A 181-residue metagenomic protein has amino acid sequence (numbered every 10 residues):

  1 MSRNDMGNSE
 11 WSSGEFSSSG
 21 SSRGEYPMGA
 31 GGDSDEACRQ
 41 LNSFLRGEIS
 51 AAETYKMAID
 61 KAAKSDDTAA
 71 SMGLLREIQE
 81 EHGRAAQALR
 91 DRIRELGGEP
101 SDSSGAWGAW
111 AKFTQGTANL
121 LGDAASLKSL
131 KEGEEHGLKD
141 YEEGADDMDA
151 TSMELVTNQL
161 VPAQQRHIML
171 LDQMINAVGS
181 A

Functional and structural regions predicted by a protein language model:
M1-D33: Terminal targeting/low-complexity segments that flank the catalytic cores of oxidoreductases
G14-P27, Q87-A125, E132-L138: Carboxylate-rich helix-loop segments that flank metal/cofactor sites and access channels in metalloenzymes
G29-D66, A124-M148: Alpha-helical bundle segments that constitute or directly flank the non-heme di-iron/ferroxidase center
D35-R46, D66-Q87, D123-L127, S152-Q165: Alpha-helical scaffold segments that form or flank carboxylate-/histidine-based iron centers
A58-K61, E77-E81, R92, A106-A109 (+1 more regions): Short acidic/histidine-centered micro-motifs embedded in hydrophobic/aromatic stretches that mark compact functional
A69-G105, L171-M174: Conserved alpha-helical segments that form or flank metal/cofactor-binding pockets of metalloenzymes
G133-A181: Preference for long, well-ordered alpha-helical segments
